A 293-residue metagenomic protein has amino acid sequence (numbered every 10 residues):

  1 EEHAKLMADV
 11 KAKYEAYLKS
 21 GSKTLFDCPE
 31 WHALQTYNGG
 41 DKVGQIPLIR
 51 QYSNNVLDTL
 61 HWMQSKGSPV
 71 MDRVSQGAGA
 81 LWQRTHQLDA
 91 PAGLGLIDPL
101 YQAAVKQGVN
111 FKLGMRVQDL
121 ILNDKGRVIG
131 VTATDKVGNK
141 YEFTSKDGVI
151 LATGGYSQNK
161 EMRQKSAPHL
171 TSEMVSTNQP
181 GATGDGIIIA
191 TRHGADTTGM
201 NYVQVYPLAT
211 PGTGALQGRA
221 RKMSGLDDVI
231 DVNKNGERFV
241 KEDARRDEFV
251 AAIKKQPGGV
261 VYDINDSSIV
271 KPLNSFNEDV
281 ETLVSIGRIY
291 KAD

Functional and structural regions predicted by a protein language model:
E1-N110, D231, R238, S268 (+1 more regions): Conserved N-terminal/central alpha/beta ligand/cofactor-binding core
A78, D119, V205-Y206: Positions that flank functional sites
L81-G93, I129-T132, G212-A220: Charged, often glycine-rich, active-site loop that binds/positions anionic groups
Q87, K112, T177-Q179, G218-M223 (+1 more regions): Short Gly/Pro-enriched turn/cap motifs at secondary-structure boundaries
L88-D147, I187-H193: Helical element adjacent to the flavin cofactor pocket in flavoenzyme catalytic cores
G114-R116, A133-K136, K146-D147, A152-G155 (+4 more regions): Fold-independent oxyanion-binding glycine-rich loops and adjacent beta-strand/coil segments at enzyme active sites
K136-T213: Glycine-rich loop(s) and the adjacent beta-strand/alpha-helix scaffold that form part
I187-I189, D196-D293: An anion/pyrophosphate-binding glycine-rich loop and adjacent beta-alpha core in soluble alpha-beta enzymes
